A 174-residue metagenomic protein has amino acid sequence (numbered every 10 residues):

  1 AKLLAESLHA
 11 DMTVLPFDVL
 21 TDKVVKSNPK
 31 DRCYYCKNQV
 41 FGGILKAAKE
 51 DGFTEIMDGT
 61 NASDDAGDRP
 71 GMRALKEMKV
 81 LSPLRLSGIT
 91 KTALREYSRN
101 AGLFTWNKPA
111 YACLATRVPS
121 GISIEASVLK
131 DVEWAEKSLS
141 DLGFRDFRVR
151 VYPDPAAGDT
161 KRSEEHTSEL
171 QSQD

Functional and structural regions predicted by a protein language model:
A1-N100, D141, A156, S168: ATP-dependent adenylation/nucleotidyltransferase module used to activate substrates
F17, T60, P109-Y111, V151: Proline- and acidic/polar-enriched loop/turn elements at helix boundaries
T60-D64, V118, R162: Glycine-rich beta-alpha junction loops
K79, C113, D159: Conserved beta-strand segments that form the floor/walls of ligand-binding pockets within enzyme and binding domains
R85-K91, R95-L139, G143-V149: Mid-to-C-terminal catalytic subdomains of enzymes that bind/position adenosyl phosphate moieties or nucleic-acid
V151-E164: Short, aliphatic-rich beta-strand segments
E164-D174: Single conserved hydrophobic/aromatic residue that forms the stacking wall/gate of nucleotide- or nucleobase-binding
